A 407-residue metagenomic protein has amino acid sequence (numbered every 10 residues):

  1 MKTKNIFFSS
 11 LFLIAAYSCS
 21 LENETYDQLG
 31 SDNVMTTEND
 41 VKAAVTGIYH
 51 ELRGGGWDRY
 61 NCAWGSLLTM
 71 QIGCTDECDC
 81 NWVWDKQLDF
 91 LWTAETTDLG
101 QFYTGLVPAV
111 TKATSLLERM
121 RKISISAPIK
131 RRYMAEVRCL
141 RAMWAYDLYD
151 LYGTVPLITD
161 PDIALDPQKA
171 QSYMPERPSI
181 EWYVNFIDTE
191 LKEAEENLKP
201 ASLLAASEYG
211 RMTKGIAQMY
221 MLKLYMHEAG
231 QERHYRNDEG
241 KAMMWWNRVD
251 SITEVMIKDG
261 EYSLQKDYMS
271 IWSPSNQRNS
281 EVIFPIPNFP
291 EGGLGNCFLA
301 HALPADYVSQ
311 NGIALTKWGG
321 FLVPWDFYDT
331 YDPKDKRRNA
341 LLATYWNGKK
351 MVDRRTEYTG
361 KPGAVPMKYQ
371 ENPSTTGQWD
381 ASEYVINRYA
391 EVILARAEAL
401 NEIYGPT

Functional and structural regions predicted by a protein language model:
M1-D27: Bacterial Sec-dependent N-terminal signal peptides
S20-V83, L117, V155, T159 (+3 more regions): An aromatic- and glycine-enriched ligand-binding surface/loop that stacks and positions planar moieties
E38, K42, T46, H50-E51 (+8 more regions): Conserved, well-structured interaction surfaces
K130-M134, A170-E181, E208-G215, D238-S251 (+2 more regions): Glycine-rich, flexible loop segments associated with nucleotide phosphate handling
P161, Y173-P178, G230-D250, Y384-T407: Acidic, serine/threonine/proline-rich low-complexity intrinsically disordered regions
A164-P167: Surface-exposed loop/turn segments flanking beta-strands in extracellular/periplasmic regions
W346-Q378: Surface-exposed, extracytoplasmic segments of Gram-negative outer-membrane nutrient-acquisition systems
